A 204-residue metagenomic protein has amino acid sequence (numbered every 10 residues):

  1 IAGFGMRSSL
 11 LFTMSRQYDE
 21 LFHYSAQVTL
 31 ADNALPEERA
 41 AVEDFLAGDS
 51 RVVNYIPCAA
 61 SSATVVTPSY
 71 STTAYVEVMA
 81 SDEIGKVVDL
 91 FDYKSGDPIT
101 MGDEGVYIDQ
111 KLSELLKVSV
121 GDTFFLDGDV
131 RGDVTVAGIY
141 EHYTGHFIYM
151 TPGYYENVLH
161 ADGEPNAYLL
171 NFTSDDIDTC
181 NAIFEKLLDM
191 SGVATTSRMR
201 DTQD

Functional and structural regions predicted by a protein language model:
A2-Y24: Alpha-helical transmembrane segments
L10-Q17, C180-D204: Peri-transmembrane interface segments
R16-Q17, A40-T123, R131-I139: Short beta-strand boundary microenvironments
L21-F22, T100, I139-L188: Small-residue transmembrane helix packing/gating motifs
S25-L35, S61-A63, L170-T173: Conserved short loop/turn motifs at secondary-structure junctions
Q27-T29, G105-Y107, F147, A167-L169: Short aromatic/hydrophobic contact patches that present stacked aromatics for nucleic-acid/ligand binding
A60-V65, D176, R198-D204: Short proline/glycine- and acidic-rich turn/helix-capping motifs at secondary-structure junctions
